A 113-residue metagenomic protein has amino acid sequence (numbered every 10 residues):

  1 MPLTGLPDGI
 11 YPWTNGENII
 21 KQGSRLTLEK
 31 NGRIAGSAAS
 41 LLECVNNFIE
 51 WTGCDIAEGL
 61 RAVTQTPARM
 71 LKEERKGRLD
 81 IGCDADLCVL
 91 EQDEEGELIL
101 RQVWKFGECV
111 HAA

Functional and structural regions predicted by a protein language model:
M1-C83, L87-L90: His/Asp/Glu-enriched, well-ordered alpha-helical/loop segment that forms or immediately abuts the divalent-metal
L87-E91, E95, H111: C-terminal regulatory/interaction regions
E94-V103: Short, Lys/Arg- and Gly-enriched loop/turn segments at beta-strand edges
F106-G107: Glycine-centered positions in the ABC transporter ATPase nucleotide-binding domain
